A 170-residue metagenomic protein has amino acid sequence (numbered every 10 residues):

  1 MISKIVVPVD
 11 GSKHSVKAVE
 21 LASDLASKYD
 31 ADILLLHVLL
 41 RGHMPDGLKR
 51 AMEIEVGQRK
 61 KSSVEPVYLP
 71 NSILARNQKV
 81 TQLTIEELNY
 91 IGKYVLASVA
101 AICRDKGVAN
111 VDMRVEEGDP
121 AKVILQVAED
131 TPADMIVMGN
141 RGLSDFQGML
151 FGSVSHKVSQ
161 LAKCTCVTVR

Functional and structural regions predicted by a protein language model:
S3-Q78, K106: Small/aliphatic-rich secondary-structure junction motif
S15, L88, G92, F151-S155: Short, conserved glycine- and acidic-residue-centered signature motifs in active-site or ligand-binding loops
L36-V38, E116-G118, V169: Conserved beta-strand termini and adjacent loop/short-helix elements that scaffold enzyme active sites in alpha/beta
I73-I136: Structural beta-alpha unit
K122-R170: Gly/Ser-rich helix-loop-strand patches that form or flank binding pockets for ribonucleotide-derived cofactors
